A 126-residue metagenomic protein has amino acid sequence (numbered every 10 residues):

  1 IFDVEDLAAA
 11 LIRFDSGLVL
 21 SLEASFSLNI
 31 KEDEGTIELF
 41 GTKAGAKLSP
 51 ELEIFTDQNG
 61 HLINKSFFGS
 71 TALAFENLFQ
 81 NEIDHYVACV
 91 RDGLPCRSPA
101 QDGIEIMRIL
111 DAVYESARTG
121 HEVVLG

Functional and structural regions predicted by a protein language model:
I1-E53, Q80-L94: Contiguous beta-strand/loop segments that form the cofactor/metal-binding neighborhood of enzyme cores
D15, A88-G126: C-terminal helix-rich "cap/oligomerization" subdomain common to oxidoreductases
E23, S49-P50, S66, P99 (+1 more regions): Short linear motifs in exposed loops
K31-T36, D57-S66: A short, polar/proline- and glycine-enriched secondary-structure boundary/capping micro-motif
I37-F40, K65-S66, E115-S116, V123-L125: Short, charged/polar low-complexity linear motifs in solvent-exposed/disordered segments
K43-A46, I54-T56, T71-A72, G120-V123: Short, intrinsically disordered/low-complexity patches at protein termini and at juxtamembrane boundaries
F68-N77: A short glycine-threonine-serine/GTX helix/turn-capping micro-motif
L78-N81, I104: Aromatic- and histidine-enriched alpha-helix N-cap/loop-to-helix transition segments that scaffold the rims
